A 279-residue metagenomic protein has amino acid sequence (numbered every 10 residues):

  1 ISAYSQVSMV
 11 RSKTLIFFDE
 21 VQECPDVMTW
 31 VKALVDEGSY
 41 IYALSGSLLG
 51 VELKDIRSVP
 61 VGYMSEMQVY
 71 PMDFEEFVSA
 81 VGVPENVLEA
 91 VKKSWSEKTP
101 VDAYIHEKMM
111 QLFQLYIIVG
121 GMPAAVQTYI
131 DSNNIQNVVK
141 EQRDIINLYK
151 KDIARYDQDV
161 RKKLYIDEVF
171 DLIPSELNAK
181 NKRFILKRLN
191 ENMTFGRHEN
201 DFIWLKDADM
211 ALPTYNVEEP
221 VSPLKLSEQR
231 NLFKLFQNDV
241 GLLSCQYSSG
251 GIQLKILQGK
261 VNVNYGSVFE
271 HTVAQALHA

Functional and structural regions predicted by a protein language model:
I1-S8: Conserved NTP-binding/hydrolysis module of P-loop NTPases
S8-V27: Conserved P-loop NTPase "ATPase switch" module shared by AAA+ and STAND
F17-D19, I41-S47, Q68, F77: Structural recognition of the conserved hydrophobic beta-strand(s) that form the central parallel beta-sheet of P-loop
T29-A33: A short acidic, amphipathic alpha-helical/loop segment
D36-R57: Sensor-1/coupling segment of RecA-like P-loop NTPase cores
L53-N178: Interdomain motor-coupling "hinge/lid" segment immediately C-terminal to the ATP-binding subdomain of NTP-driven enzymes
Q127, D131-A279: Accessory nucleic acid-recognition modules appended to NTPase machines
